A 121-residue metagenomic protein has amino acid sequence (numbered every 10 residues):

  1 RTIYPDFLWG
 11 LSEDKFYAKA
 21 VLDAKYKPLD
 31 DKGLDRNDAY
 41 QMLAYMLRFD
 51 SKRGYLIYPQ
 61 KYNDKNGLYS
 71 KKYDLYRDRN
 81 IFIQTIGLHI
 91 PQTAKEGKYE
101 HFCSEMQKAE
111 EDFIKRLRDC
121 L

Functional and structural regions predicted by a protein language model:
R1-L121: Catalytic core segments in nucleotide and nucleic-acid processing enzymes
